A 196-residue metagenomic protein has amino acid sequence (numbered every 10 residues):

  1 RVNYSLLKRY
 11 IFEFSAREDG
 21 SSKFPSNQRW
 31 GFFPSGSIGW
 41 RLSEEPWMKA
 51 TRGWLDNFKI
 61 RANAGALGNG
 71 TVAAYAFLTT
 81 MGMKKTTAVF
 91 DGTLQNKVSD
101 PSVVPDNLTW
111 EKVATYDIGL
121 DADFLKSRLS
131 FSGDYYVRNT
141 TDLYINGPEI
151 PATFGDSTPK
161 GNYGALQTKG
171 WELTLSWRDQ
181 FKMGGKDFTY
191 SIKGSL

Functional and structural regions predicted by a protein language model:
R1-L196: Extracellular/periplasmic, surface-exposed regions of secreted and cell-surface proteins
